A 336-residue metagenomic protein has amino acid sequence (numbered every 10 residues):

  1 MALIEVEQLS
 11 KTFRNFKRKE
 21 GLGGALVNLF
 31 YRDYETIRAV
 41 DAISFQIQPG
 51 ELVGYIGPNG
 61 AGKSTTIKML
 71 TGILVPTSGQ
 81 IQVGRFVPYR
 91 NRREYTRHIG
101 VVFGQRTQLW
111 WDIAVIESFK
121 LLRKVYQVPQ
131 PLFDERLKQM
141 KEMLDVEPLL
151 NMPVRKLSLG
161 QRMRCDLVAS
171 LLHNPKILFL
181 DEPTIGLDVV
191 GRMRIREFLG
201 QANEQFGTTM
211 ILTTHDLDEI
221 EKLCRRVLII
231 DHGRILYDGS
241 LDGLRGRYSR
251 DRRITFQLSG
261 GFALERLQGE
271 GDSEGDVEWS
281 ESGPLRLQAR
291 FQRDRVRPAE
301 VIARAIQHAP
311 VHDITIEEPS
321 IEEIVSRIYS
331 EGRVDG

Functional and structural regions predicted by a protein language model:
G21-Y31, K120, K124, P131-L149: Conserved ABC ATPase "signature" region
G79-R90, Y95: Conserved ABC transporter NBD signature motif
P153-L157: Conserved ABC ATPase signature
N174: Conserved catalytic motifs of ABC-family nucleotide-binding domains
L178-E182: Catalytic Walker B motif of ABC-type/P-loop ATPase nucleotide-binding domains
R196-Q292: ABC transporter nucleotide-binding domain
